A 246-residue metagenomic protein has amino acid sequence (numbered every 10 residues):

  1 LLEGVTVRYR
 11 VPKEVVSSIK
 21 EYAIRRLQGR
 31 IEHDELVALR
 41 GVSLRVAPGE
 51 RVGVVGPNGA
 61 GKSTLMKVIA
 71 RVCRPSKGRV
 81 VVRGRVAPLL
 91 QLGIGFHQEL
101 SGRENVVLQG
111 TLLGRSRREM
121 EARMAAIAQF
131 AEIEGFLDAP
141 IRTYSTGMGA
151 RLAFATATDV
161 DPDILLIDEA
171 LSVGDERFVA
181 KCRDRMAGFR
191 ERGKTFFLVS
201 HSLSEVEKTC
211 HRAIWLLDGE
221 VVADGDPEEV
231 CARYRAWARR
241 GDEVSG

Functional and structural regions predicted by a protein language model:
L1-R40, P227-G246: Pre-NBD coupling/linker segments of ABC/ABC-like ATPases
K20-Q28, V107, E119-F136, A155: Conserved ABC ATPase "signature" region
V55-P57: The feature captures the beta-strand-to-loop junction immediately N-terminal to the Walker
S200-H201: H-loop/switch region of ABC-family ATPase nucleotide-binding domains
K208-W215: Conserved catalytic segment of ABC-fold P-loop ATPases
D218-G219, Y234: Conserved ABC ATPase "signature" C-loop
